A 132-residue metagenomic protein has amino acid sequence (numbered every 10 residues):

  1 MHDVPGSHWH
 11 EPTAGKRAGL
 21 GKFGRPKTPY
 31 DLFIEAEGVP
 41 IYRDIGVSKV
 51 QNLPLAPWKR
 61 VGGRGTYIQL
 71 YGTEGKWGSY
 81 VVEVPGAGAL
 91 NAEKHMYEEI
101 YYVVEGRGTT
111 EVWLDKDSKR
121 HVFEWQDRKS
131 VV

Functional and structural regions predicted by a protein language model:
M1-G78: A short, N-terminal "cap"/entry segment at the start of jelly-roll beta-barrel domains of the cupin/DSBH fold
T28-P29, E35-I41, A56, V82 (+4 more regions): Aromatic-enriched hydrophobic runs in primary sequence
V61-G65, G78-H95: Conserved short histidine dyad/triad with adjacent acidic residue
I68, V82, Y101: A broad, low-specificity signal marking well-ordered, structured residues that form hydrophobic/aromatic
L70-Y71, V84-P85, W125-R128: Hydrophobic beta-strand core residues of beta-sandwich domains
A89, K94, E98-D127: A short beta-strand-loop-beta hairpin characteristic of the jelly-roll/cupin
V131: Conserved small/polar residues in nucleotide/adenosyl-binding loops
